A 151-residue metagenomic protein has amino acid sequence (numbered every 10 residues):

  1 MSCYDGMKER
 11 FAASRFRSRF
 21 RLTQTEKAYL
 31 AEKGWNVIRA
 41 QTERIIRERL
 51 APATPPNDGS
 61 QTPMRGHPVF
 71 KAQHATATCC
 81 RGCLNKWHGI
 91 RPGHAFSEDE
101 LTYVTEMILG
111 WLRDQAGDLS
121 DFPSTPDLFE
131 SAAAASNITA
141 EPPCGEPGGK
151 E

Functional and structural regions predicted by a protein language model:
M1-I46: Core of compact, soluble alpha-helical bundle domains
N57-A77: Immediate flanking context of iron-sulfur cluster ligation sites
G82-E106: Iron-sulfur (Fe-S) cluster-binding segments and ferredoxin-like electron-carrier domains, especially [2Fe-2S]
E98-D127: Long, highly charged low-complexity segments enriched in Glu/Asp and Lys/Arg with interspersed Ser/Thr
A116-E151: Short flanking/linker segments adjacent to small metal-binding domains or redox-active Cys/His motifs
